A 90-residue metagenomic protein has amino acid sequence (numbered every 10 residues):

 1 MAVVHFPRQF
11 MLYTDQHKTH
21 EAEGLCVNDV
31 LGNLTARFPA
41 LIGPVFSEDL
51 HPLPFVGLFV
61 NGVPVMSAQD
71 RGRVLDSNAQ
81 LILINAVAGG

Functional and structural regions predicted by a protein language model:
M1-G89: Ubiquitin-like/PB1-type beta-grasp interaction modules and other compact soluble beta-rich domains
